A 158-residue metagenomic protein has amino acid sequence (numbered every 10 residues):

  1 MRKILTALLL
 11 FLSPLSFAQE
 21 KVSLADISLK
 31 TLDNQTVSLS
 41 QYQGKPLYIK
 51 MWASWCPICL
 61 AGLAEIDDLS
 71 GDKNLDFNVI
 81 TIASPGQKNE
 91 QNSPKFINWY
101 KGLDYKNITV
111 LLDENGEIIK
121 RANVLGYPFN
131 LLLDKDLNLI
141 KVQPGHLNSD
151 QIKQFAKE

Functional and structural regions predicted by a protein language model:
I4-S13: Sec-dependent N-terminal signal peptides
S16-L39: N-terminal "domain-start" segment that seeds a small globular fold
K45-L47, W52-W55, G126: Short pre-active-site segment immediately N-terminal to redox-active cysteine/selenocysteine motifs in thiol-based
Y48-I49, V79, N130: Hydrophobic beta-strand anchors of alpha/beta hydrolase catalytic cores
M51-E65: Conserved redox-active cysteine motifs that mediate thiol-disulfide chemistry, especially di-cysteine Cys-X(1-2)-Cys
A61-G102, E114-K120: Structural microenvironment flanking redox-active thiols in thiol-disulfide oxidoreductases
G102-K106, D113-F155: Thiol/disulfide oxidoreductase modules built on the thioredoxin-like
